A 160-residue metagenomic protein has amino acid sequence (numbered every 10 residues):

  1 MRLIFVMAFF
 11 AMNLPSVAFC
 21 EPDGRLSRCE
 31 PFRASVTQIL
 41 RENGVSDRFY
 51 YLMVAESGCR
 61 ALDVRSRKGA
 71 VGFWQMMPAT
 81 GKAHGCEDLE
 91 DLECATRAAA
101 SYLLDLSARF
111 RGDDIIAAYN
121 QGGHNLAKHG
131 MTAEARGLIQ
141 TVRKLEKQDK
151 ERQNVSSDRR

Functional and structural regions predicted by a protein language model:
M1-L3, D91: Intrinsic-disorder/low-complexity, polar/charged segments
L3-M12: Sec-dependent N-terminal signal peptides
M12-A18: C-terminal segment of classical bacterial N-terminal signal peptides
E21-R160: Catalytic glycan-binding domains that act on GlcNAc-containing polysaccharides
